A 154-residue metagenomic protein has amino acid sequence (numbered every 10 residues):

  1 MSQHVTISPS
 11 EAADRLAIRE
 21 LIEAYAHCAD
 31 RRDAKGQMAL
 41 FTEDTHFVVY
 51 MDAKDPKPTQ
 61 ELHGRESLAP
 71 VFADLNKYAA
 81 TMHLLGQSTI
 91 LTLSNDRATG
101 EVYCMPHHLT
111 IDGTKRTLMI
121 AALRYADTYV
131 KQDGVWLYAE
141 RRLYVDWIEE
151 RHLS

Functional and structural regions predicted by a protein language model:
M1-E43: Short, low-complexity N-terminal intrinsically disordered segments enriched in polar/charged residues
S2-I7, K77-S154: A beta-strand edge to alpha-helix "cap/lid" segment located at domain peripheries
H4, R15-L16, F47, A69 (+1 more regions): Generic signal for short, ordered secondary-structure residues within or immediately flanking folded domains
S8, A12, P58-L62, R116: Charge-dense, low-complexity intrinsically disordered segments
D14, I18, D30, E61 (+2 more regions): Aromatic-acidic/polar surface patches that form glycan- and anion
I22, A26, F72, I148-E149: Enrichment for repetitive, rod-forming helical segments
A34-M105: A solvent-exposed, acidic/Ser-Thr-rich amphipathic alpha-helical stretch
